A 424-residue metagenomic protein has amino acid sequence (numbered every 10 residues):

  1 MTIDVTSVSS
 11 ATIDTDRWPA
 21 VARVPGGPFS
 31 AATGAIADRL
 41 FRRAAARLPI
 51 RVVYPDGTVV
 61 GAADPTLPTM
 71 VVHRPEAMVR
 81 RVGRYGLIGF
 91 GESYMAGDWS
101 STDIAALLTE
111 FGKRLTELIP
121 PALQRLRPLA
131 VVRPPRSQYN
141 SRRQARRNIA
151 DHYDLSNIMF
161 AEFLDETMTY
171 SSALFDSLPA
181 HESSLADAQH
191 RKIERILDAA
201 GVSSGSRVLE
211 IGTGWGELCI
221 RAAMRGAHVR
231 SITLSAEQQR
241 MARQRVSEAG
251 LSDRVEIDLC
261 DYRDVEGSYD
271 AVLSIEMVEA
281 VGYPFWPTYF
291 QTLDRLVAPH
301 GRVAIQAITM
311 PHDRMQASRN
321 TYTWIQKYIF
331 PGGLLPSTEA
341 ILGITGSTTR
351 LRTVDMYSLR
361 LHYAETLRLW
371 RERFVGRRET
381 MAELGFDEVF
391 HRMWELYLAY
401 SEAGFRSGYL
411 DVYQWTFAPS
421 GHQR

Functional and structural regions predicted by a protein language model:
M1-H190, R195-D198: Feature captures hydrophobic
S204-G212: Conserved class I S-adenosyl-L-methionine
W215-G226: Conserved SAM-binding loop of SAM-dependent methyltransferases across substrates and taxa, primarily the Class I
M224-R263: Class I SAM-dependent methyltransferase SAM/SAH-binding core
R263-L273: A short acidic, Gly/Pro-enriched loop at the edge of an enzyme's catalytic core that lines a small-molecule cofactor
P287-P299: A short glycine-rich, Lys/Arg-flanked "PGG" loop and its adjoining helix->strand segment in the class I
H300-I308: Conserved beta-strand signature within the Rossmann-like core of class I S-adenosyl-L-methionine
T309-R424: Substrate-binding/catalytic lobe of Class I Rossmann-like enzymes that use SAM or dcSAM, i.e., the mid-to-C-terminal
